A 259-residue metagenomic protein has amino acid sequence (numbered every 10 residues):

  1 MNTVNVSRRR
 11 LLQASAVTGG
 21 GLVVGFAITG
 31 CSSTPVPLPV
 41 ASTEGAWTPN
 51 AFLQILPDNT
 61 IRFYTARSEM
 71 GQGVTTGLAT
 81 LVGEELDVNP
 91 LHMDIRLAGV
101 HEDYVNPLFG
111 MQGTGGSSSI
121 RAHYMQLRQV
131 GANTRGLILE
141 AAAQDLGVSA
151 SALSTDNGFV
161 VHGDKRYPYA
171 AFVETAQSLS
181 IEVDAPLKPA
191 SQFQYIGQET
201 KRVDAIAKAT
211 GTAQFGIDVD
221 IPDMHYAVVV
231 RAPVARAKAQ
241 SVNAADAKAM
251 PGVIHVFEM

Functional and structural regions predicted by a protein language model:
N2-I28, S32-M259: Cofactor-binding beta-sheet edge motifs in enzyme active sites
